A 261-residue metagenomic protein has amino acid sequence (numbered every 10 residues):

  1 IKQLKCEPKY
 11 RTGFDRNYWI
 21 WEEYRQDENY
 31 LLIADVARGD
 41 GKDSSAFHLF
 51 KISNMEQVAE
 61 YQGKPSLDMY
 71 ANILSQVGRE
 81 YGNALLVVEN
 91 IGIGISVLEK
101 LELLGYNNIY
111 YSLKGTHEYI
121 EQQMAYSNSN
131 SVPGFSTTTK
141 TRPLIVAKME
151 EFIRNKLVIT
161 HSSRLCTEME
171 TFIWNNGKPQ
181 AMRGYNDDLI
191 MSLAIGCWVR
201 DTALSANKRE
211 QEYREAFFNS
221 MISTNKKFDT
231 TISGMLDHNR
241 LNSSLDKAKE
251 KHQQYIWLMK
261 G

Functional and structural regions predicted by a protein language model:
I1-A34: ATPase catalytic-site recognition across NTP-hydrolyzing enzymes
Y18-E22, I33-A37, I73-Q76, L85 (+1 more regions): Generic recognition of flexible, low-complexity loop/linker segments
Y24-I52: Gly/Thr-rich phosphate-binding beta-strand-loop-beta motif of the actin/hexokinase/Hsp70
I33-V36, N90, D188-L189: Generic detector of well-ordered alpha-helical packing
A46, M69-I73, M191: Well-ordered alpha-helical segments embedded in enzymatic catalytic cores
K51-N176, T230-G261: Mg2+-dependent endonuclease catalytic cores in nucleic-acid-processing enzymes, primarily RNase H-like
T160-F228: Charge-patterned, long linear interaction tracts outside catalytic cores
